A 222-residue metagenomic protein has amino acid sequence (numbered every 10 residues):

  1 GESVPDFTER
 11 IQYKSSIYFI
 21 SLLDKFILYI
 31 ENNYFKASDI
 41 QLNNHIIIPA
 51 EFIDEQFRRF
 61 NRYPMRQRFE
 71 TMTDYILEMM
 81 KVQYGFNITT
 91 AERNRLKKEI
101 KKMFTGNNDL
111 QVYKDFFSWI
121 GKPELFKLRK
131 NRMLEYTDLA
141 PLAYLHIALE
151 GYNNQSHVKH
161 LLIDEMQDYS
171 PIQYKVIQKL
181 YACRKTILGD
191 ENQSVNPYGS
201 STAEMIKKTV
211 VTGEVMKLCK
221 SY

Functional and structural regions predicted by a protein language model:
G1-E9, G121-K127, I147-H160, Q167-Y222: Conserved helicase motor core of SF1/SF2 NTP-dependent helicases
E2-I40: P-loop NTPase motor core
T8-F19, P64-R68, E135, S201-T202: Alpha-helix initiation/capping motif
D24, Y29-H160, I172-Y174: Conserved helicase NTPase catalytic core signature
